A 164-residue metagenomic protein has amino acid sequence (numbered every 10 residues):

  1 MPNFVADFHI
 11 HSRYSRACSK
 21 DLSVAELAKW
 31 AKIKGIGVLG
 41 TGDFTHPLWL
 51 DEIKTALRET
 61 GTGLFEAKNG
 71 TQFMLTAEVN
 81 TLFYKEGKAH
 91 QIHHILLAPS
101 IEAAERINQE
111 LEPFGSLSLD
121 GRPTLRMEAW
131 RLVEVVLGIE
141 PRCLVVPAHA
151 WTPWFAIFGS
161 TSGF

Functional and structural regions predicted by a protein language model:
P2-N3, D51-F164: Extended substrate/RNA-proximal surfaces in nucleic-acid metabolism proteins
V5-S15, F44: Histidine-centered catalytic micro-motifs
D7, T41, T76: Generic enzyme active-site microenvironment
Y14, L48, F83: Feature marks short, surface-exposed loop/turn motifs that line or immediately flank catalytic pockets and channel
Y14-C18, G121-T124: Short, flexible loop segments at the rims of nucleotide/cofactor-binding pockets, characterized by
S19-A31: Short, acidic/polar
V24, H46-L50, A89: Generic structural signal for well-ordered secondary structure
A28-P47, L144-V146: Divalent metal-dependent hydrolysis catalytic cores, especially in the metallo-beta-lactamase
